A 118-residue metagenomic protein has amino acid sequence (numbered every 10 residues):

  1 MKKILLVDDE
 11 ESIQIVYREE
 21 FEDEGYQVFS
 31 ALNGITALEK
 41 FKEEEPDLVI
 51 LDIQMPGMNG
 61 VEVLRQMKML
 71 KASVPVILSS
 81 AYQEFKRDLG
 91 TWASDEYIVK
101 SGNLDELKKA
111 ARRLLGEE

Functional and structural regions predicted by a protein language model:
I15-D23: Charged docking surfaces used in two-component/phosphorelay signaling
G25-L32, K40: Short hydrophobic/Thr-rich beta-strand motif most characteristic of the beta2 strand and flanking loop of CheY-like
N33-T36, N59-E62: Acidic catalytic/metal-coordinating carboxylates
K42-E44, Q66-S73, G90-W92: Conserved phosphotransfer cores of two-component systems
D52: Active-site residues of response regulator receiver
M55: Receiver (REC) domain active-site loop signature in two-component systems and cognate sites in sensor histidine kinases
E62, Y82-K100, L104-K109: Alpha4 helix (beta4-alpha4-beta5 surface) of REC/receiver domains from two-component response regulators
I77-S79: Hydrophobic/aromatic residues positioned on beta-strands within the core alpha/beta folds
